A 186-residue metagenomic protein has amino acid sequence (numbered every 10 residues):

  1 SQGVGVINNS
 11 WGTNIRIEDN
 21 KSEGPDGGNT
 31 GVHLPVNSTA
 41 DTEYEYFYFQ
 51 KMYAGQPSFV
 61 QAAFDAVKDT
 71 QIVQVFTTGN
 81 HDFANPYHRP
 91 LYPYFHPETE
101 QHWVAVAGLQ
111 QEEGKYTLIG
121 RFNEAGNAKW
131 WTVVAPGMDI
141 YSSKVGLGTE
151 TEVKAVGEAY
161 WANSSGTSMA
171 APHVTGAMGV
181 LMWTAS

Functional and structural regions predicted by a protein language model:
S1-E100, K154-A171: Substrate-binding/access-modulating region of protease and related hydrolase catalytic domains
S1-Q2, L181-S186: Flexible, small-residue-rich helix->loop connector segments that border functional cores
Y92-W183: Extracellular S/T/G-rich loop segment that most often corresponds to the catalytic His/Ser-adjacent loop
